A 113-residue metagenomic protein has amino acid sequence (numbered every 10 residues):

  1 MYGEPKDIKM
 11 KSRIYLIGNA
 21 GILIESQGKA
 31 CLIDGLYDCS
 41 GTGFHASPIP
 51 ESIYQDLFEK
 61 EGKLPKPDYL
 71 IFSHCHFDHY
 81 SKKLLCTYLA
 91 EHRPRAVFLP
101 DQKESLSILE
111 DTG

Functional and structural regions predicted by a protein language model:
Y2-K11, R93-G113: Metallo-beta-lactamase
G3-D7, G21-L23, K60-G62: Short boundary motifs at domain starts and secondary-structure transition points
R13-Y15: Short amphipathic
I17-L23, C39-S40, C75-Y80, E104-I108: Active-site environment of divalent metal-dependent phosphoester hydrolases
I24-G28: Active-site beta-strand termini and strand-to-loop segments that position acidic
K29-I71, K82-Y88: Pre-active-site segment of Zn-dependent metallo-hydrolases
A30, F77, A96-V97: A residue-level structural signature of the nucleotidyltransferase/glycosyltransferase Rossmann-like core
S73-C75, K82, L89, F98-K103: Glycine/small-residue-rich loop that forms an oxyanion/phosphate-binding "nest" at active or ligand-binding sites
